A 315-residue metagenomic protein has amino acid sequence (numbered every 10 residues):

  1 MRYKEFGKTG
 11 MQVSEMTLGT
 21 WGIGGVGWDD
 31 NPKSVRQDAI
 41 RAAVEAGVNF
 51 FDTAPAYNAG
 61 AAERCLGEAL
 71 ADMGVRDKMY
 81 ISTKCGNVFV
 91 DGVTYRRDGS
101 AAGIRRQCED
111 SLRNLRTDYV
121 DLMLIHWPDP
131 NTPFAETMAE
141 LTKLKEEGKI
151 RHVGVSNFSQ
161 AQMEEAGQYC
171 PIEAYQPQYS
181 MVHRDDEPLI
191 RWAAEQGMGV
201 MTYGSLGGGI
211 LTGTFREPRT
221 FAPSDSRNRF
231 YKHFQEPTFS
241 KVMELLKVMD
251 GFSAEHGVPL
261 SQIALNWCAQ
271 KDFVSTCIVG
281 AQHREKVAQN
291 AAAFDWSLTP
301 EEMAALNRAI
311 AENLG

Functional and structural regions predicted by a protein language model:
M1-M79, G315: N-terminal binding-site loop/beta-alpha segment at the start of enzyme catalytic domains that lines or forms
S14-E15, R76-M79, T83, D118-L122 (+4 more regions): Short acidic capping loops at alpha-helix termini that bridge into adjacent secondary structure
G22-G27, V88-T94, L211, K286-A288: A short acidic, helix-capping loop that chelates divalent metal ions and anchors anionic groups
D30-A43, G99-L115, S159-E165: Short, acidic/polar
D30-V35, A61, C65, Y95-G103 (+2 more regions): Alpha-helix N-cap and loop-to-helix initiation/capping positions
M73-G99, H126: Structural motif corresponding to the early beta-alpha repeats
L112-P133: Active-site groove signature of glycoside hydrolases
P128-L314: Beta/alpha (TIM)-barrel catalytic core signal, keyed to glycine-rich beta->alpha loops juxtaposed to Asp/Glu that bind
